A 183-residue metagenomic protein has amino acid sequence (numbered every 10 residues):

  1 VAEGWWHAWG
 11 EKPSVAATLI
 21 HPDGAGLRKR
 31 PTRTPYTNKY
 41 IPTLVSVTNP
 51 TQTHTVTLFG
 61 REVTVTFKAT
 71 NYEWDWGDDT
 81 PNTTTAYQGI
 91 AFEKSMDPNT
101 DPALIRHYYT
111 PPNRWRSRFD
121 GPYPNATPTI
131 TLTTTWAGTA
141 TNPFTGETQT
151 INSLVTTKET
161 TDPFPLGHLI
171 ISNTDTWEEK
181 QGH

Functional and structural regions predicted by a protein language model:
V1-H183: Extracellular/lumenal mature domains of secreted and surface-exposed proteins
